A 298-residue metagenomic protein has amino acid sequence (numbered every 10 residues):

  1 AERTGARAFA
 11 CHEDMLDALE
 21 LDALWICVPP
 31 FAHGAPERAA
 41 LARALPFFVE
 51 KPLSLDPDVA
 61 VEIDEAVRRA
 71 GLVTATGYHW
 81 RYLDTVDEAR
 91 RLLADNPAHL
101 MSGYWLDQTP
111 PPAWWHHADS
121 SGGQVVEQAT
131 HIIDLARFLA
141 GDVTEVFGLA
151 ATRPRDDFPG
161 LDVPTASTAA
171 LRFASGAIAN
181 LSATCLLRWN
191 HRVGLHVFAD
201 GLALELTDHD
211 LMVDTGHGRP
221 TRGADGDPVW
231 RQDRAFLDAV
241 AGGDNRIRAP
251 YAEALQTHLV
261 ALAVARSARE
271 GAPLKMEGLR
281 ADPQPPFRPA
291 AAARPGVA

Functional and structural regions predicted by a protein language model:
T4-A66: Beta-loop-alpha module in the N-terminal Rossmann-like domain of NAD(P)-dependent dehydrogenases, especially those
A10, V49, T74-T76, S102 (+2 more regions): Hydrophobic residues in well-ordered beta-strands that form the structural core
V61-H79, P97-G103: Rossmann-fold dehydrogenase core element
L72, A98-H99, R266-A298: C-terminal capping/lid region of NAD(P)-dependent oxidoreductase domains
W80-G160, G271: Predominantly a Rossmann-like dinucleotide-binding segment in NAD(P)-dependent oxidoreductases
D134-D210, D233-R246, A261-L262, A281-A298: Contiguous beta-strand/loop segments that form the cofactor/metal-binding neighborhood of enzyme cores
P220-R222, A239-Q256: Glycine- and charged-residue-rich phosphate/anionic-cofactor binding loop of Rossmann-like
